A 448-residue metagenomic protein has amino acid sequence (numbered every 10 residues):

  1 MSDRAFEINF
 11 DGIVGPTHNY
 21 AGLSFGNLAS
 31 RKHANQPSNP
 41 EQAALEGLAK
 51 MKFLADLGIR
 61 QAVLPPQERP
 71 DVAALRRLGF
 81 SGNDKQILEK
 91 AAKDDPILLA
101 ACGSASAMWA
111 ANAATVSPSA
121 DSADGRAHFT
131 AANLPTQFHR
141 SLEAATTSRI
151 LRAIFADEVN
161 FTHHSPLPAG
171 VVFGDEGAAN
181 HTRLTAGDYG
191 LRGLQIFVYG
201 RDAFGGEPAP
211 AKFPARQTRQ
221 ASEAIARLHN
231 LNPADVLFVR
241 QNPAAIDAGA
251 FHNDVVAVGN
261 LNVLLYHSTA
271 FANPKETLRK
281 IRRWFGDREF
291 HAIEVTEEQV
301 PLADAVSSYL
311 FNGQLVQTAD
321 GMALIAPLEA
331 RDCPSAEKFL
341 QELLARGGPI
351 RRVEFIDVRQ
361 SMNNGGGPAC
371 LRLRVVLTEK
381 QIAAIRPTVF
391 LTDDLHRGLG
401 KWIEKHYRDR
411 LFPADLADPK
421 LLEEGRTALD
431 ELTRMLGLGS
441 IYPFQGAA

Functional and structural regions predicted by a protein language model:
M1-A448: The feature marks the mature, well-folded catalytic cores of soluble enzymes
